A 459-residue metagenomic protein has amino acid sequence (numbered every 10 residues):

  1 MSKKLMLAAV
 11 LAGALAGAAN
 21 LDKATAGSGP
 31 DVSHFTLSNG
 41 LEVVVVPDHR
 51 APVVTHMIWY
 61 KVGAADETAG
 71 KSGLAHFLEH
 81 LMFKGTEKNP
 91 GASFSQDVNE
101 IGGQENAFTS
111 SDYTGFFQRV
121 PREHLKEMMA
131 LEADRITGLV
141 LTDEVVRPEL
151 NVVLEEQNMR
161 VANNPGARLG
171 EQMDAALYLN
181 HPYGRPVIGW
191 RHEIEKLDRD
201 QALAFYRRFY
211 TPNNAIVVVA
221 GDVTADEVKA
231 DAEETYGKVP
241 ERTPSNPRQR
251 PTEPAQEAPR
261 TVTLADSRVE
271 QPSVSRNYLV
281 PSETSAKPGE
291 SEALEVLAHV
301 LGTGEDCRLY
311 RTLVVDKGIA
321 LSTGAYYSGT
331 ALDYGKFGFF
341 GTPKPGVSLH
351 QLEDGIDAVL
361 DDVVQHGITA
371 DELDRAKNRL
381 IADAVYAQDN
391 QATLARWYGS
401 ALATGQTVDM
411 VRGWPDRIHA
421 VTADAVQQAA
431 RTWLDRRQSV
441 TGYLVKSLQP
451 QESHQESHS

Functional and structural regions predicted by a protein language model:
M1-L5: Positively charged n-region of N-terminal signal peptides that target proteins for export
M6-G17: Bacterial N-terminal signal peptides
L15-G29: Bacterial Sec-dependent signal peptides at the C-terminal "C-region" and cleavage site
V46, A51-E67, G73-A75, G91-I136 (+6 more regions): M16 family metallopeptidases and their MPP-like homologs
S72-T86: Active-site SXXK
L150, N158, L203-T235, Q438-S439: Non-catalytic, conformational "gating/processing" segments within enzyme and secreted inhibitor domains
N158, A175, P244-D306: His/Glu-based metal-binding/catalytic segments typifying zinc-dependent metallopeptidases
